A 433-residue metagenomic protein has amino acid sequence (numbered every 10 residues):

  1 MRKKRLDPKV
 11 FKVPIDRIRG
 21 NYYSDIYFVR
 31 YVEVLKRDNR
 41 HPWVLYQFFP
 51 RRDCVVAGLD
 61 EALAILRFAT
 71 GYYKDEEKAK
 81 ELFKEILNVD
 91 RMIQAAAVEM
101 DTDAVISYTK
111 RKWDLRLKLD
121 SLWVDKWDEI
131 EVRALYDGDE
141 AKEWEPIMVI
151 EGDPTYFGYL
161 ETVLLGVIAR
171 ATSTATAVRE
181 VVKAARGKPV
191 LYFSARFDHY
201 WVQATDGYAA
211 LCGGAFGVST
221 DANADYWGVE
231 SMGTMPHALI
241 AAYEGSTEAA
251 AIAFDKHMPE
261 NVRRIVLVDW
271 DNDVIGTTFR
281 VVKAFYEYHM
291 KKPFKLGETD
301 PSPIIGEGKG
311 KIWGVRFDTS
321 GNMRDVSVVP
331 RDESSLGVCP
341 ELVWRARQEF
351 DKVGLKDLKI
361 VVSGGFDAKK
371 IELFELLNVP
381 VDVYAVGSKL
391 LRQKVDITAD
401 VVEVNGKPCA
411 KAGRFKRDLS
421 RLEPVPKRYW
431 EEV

Functional and structural regions predicted by a protein language model:
M1-V262, H289, F294-I305, K394-V433: Ordered alpha/beta subdomains of enzyme catalytic regions
R2-K4, T234, A238-V433: Glycine-rich phosphate/ribose-binding loops and adjacent secondary-structure elements that form binding surfaces
